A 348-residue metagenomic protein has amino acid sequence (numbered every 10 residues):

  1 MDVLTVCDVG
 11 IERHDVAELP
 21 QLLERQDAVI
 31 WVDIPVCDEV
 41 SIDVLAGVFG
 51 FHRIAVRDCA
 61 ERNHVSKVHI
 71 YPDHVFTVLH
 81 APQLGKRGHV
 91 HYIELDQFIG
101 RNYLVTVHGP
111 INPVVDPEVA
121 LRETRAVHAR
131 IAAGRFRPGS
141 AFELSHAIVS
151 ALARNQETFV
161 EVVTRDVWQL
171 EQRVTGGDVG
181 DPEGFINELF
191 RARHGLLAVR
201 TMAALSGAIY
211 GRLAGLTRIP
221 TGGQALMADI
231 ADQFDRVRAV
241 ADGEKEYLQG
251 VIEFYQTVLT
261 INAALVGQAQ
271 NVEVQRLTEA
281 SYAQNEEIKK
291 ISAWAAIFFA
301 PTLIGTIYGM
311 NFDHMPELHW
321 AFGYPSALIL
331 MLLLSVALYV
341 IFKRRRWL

Functional and structural regions predicted by a protein language model:
M1-A60, P110, V119-V127: N-terminal pre-transmembrane cytosolic regions of membrane proteins
M1-D2, G10, P20, E24 (+7 more regions): Cytosol-facing regions at membranes
Q21-L22, K67, H89, D96: Short secondary-structure boundary/capping segments
A60-T77: Short, structured protein-protein interaction patches enriched in aromatics and acidic/basic residues, typified by
V65-K67, E94-D96, R200-M202: Short, surface-exposed charged micro-motifs
P72-N187, A204, G211: Extended alpha-helical interaction modules
N102, E171-G176, G180-Y308: Membrane-associated alpha-helical segments
K289, A295-L348: Alpha-helical transmembrane anchor segments
